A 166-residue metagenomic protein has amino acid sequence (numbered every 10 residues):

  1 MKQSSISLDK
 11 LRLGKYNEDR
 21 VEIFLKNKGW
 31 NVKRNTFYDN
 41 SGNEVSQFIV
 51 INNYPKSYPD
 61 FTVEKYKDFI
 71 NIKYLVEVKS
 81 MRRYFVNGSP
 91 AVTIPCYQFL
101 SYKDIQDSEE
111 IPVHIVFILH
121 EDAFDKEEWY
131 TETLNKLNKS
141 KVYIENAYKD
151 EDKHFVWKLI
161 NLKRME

Functional and structural regions predicted by a protein language model:
M1, N27, E64-I72, P90 (+1 more regions): Non-catalytic C-terminal interaction segments of nucleic acid-processing enzymes
M1-V50: Acidic-basic catalytic patches of nuclease active cores, encompassing PD-(D/E)XK and other metal-cofactor nuclease
E22, F99-Q106: Short amphipathic alpha-helical segments and helix-helix/interface helices
L25, P59-F85: Conserved catalytic cores of phosphodiester-cleaving nucleases, focusing on short active-site segments
F37, E77-M81, L119: Short loop/turn segments at strand-loop or loop-helix junctions that form parts of catalytic or ligand-binding pockets
S41-N43, R83-V86, A123: Short, solvent-exposed loop/turn segments at secondary-structure junctions
N52-K56: A short catalytic or substrate-binding loop motif that flags glycine-/basic-rich loops and adjacent residues that bind
M81-Y102: Mg2+/Mn2+-dependent nuclease catalytic core
